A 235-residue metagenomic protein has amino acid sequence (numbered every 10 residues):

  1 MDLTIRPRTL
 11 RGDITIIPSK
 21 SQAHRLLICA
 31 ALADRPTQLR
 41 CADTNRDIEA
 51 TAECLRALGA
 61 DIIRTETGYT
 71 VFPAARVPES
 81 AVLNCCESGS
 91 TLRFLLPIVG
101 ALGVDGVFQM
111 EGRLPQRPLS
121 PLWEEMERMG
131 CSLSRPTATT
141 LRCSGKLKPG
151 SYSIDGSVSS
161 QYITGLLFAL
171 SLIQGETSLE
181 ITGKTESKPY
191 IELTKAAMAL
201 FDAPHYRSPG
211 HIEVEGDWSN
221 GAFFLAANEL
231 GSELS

Functional and structural regions predicted by a protein language model:
M1-S235: Structural preference for solvent-exposed beta-strand-turn elements and adjacent flexible terminal/loop segments within
